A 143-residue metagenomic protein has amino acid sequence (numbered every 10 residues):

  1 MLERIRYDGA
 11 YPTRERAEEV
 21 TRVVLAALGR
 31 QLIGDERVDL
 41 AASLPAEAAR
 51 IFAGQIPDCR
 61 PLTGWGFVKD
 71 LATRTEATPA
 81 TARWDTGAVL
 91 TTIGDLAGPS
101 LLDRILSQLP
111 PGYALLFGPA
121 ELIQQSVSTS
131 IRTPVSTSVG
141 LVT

Functional and structural regions predicted by a protein language model:
M1-P12, P61-A77, S130-V135: Short, flexible domain-boundary/linker segments around small modular repeats
R6-C59: Acidic (E/D-rich), amphipathic helical modules within compact regulatory domains
G9, V24, L44, C59 (+5 more regions): Alpha-helical membrane-protein topology signature
Y11-V23, G29-D35, A77-A88, T92-D103 (+1 more regions): Short, low-complexity cationic-aromatic patches
L32, G66-K69, L115: Non-catalytic, interaction-prone regions of core transcription and DNA-replication machinery
S43-E47, V89, Q108-G112: Short acidic/histidine-centered micro-motifs embedded in hydrophobic/aromatic stretches that mark compact functional
E47-S100: Short, solvent-exposed interaction modules
T92-T143: Preference for long, well-ordered alpha-helical segments
